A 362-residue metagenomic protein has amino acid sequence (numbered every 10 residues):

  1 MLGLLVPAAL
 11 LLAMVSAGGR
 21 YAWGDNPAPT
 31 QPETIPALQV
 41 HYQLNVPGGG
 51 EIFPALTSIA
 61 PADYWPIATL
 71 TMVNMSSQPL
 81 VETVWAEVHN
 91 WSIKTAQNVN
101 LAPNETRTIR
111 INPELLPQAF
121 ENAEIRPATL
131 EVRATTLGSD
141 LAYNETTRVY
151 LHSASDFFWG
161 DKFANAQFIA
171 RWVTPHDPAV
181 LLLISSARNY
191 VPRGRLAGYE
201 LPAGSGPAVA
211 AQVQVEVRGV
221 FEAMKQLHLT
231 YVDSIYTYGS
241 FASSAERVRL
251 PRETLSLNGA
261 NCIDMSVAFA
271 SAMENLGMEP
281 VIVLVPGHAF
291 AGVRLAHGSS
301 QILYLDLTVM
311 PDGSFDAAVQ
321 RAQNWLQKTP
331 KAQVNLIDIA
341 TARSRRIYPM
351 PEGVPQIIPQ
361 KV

Functional and structural regions predicted by a protein language model:
G3-A17: Hydrophobic membrane-insertion alpha-helices, especially the h-region of bacterial N-terminal signal peptides
W23-T69, Q167: Beta-sheet-dominated interaction scaffolds and their linkers
L70-Q78: Asparagine-centered strand-capping/turn motif at beta-strand->loop junctions
T83-P127, L137-A142: Intrinsically disordered, low-complexity Pro/Gly/Ser/Thr-rich segments with frequent PxxP/GP/PP motifs and embedded
W85, K94, T147-Y150, A164 (+3 more regions): Alpha-helical and coiled-coil interaction segments, frequently adjacent to or embedded within charge-biased
S139-H176: Short beta-strand elements
R171, P175-L257, S299: Secondary-structure boundary elements
A260-N335: Hydrophobic/aromatic-rich core segments of domains that either
